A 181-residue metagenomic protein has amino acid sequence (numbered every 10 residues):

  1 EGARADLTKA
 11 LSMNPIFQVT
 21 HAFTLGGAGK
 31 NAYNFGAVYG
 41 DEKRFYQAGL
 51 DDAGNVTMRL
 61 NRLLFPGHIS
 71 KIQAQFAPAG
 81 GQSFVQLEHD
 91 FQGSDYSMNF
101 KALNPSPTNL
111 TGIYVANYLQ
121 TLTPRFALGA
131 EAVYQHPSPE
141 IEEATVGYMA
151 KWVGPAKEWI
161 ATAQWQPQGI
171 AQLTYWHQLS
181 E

Functional and structural regions predicted by a protein language model:
E1, E42, E88, E131 (+3 more regions): Glutamate identity and glutamate-enriched acidic tracts
E1-P105: Transmembrane beta-barrel domains of Gram-negative outer membranes and organellar outer membranes
T8, T20, T24, T57 (+5 more regions): Residue-identity detector for threonine
Y33-G40, V56-F65, V85-S94, Y114-T123 (+2 more regions): Feature captures outer-membrane beta-barrel proteins of Gram-negative bacteria and organelles
K43-Y46, G67-I72, G93-F100, P124-A130 (+3 more regions): Repeated loop/turn-to-beta-strand initiation elements of outer-membrane beta-barrel proteins
D52, L60, K71, L119 (+3 more regions): Non-transmembrane, interaction-prone segments in cytosolic or luminal domains
Q75-H89, N99-V115, A132-V146, Q166-G169: Outer-membrane beta-barrel translocator/channel fold
